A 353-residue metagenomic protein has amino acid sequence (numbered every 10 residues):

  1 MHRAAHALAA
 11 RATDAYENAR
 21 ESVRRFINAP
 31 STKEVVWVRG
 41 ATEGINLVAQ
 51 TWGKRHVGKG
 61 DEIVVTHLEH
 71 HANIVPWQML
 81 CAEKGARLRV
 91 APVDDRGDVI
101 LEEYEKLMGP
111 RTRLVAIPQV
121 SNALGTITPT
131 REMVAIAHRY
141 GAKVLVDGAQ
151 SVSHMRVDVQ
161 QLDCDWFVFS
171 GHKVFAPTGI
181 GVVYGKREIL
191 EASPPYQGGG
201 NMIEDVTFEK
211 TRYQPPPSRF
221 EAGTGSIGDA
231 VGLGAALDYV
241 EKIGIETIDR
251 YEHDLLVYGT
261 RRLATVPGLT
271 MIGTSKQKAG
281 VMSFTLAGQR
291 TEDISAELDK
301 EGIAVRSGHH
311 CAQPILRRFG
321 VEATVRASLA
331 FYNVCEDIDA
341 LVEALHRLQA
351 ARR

Functional and structural regions predicted by a protein language model:
M1-R353: Pyridoxal 5′-phosphate
